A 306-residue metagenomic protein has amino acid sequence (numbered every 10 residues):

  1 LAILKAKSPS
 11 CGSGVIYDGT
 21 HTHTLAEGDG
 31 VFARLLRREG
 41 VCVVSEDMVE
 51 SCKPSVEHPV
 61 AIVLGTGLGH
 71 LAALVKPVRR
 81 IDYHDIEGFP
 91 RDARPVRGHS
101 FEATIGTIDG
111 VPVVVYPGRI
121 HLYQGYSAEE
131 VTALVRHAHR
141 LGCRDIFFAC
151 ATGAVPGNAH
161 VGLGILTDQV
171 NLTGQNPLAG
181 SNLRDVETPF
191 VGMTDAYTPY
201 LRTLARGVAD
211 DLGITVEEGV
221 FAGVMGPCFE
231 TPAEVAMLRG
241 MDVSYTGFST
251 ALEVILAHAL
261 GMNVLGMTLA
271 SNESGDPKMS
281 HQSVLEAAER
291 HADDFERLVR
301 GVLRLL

Functional and structural regions predicted by a protein language model:
S10-C11, V15-E39, V44, F101-V111 (+2 more regions): Mid-sequence, gly/pro-rich, charge-dense loop/helix-turn segments that line enzyme active sites
E50-M193: Metabolite-binding pocket within alpha/beta catalytic cores that recognizes anionic/polar moieties
A138-G142, R239, H258: Non-catalytic positions within long, well-ordered alpha-helices that form the structural scaffold/packing of enzyme
R144, S244, N263: Short acidic/polar active-site loop segments enriched in Thr and Asp
V186-Y197, V235, A287-R300: Polyanion-binding loop/helix "lid" in catalytic or ligand-binding cores
F248-S283: Zn-dependent metallopeptidase/amidohydrolase metal-coordination segment
S274-L306: His/Asp/Glu-rich mid-to-C-terminal helical/loop segments that flank catalytic regions of hydrolases
